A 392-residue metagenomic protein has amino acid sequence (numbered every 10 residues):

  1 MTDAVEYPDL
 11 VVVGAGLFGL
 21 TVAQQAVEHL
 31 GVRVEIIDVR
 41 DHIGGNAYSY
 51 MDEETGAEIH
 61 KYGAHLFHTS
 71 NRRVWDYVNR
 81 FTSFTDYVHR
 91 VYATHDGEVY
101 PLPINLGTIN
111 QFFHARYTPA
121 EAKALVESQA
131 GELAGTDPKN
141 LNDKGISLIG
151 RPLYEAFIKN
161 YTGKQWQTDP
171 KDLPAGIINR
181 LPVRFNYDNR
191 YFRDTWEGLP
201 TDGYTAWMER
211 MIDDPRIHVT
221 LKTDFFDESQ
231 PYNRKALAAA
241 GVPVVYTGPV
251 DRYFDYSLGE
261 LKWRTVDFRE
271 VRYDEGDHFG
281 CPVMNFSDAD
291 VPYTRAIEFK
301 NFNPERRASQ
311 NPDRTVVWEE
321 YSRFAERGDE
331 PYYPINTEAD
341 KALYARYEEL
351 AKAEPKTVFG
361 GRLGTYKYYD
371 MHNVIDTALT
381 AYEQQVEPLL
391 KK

Functional and structural regions predicted by a protein language model:
D3-F18, E35: Beta1/beta-strand and adjacent pyrophosphate-binding region of the FAD-binding site in flavoprotein oxidoreductases
T21: Short alpha-helical segment within the catalytic ATP-binding CA
Q24-E53: Glycine-rich FAD pyrophosphate-binding loop
H29, F226-L350: Mid-domain catalytic core of redox enzymes that form a hydrophobic substrate pocket/lid adjacent to a catalytic redox
G44-N46, T94-H95, P101-L102, Y154 (+7 more regions): Short catalytic/ligand-binding loop motif for oxyanion handling, primarily in non-cytosolic enzymes, centered on
E54-G131: Dinucleotide-binding Rossmann-like beta1-alpha1 core, especially the glycine-rich loop that anchors the ADP
D96-P101, L106-V242: Active-site/ligand-binding neighborhood in enzyme catalytic cores
E330-K392: C-terminal catalytic lobe of FAD-dependent flavoproteins
